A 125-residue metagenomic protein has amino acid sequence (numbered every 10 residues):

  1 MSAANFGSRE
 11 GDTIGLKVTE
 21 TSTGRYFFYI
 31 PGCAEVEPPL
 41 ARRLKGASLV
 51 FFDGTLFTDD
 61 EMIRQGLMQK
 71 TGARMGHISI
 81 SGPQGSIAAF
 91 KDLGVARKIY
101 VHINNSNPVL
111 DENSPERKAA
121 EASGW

Functional and structural regions predicted by a protein language model:
M1-A3: Short Pro/Gly-enriched beta-strand edge/turn motifs at strand-loop
F6, E10-G15, S22-Y26, A34-W125: Cap/insert and terminal regions of metallo-dependent hydrolase folds
